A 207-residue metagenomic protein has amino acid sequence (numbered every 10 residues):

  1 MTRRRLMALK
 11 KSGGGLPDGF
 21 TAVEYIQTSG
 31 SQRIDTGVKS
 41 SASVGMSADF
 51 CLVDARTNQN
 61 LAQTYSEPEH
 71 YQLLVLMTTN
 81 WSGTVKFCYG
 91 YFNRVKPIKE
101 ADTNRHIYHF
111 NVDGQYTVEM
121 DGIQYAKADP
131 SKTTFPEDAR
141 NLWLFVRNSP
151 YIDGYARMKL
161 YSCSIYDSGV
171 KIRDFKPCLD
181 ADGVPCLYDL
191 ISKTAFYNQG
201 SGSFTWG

Functional and structural regions predicted by a protein language model:
M1-V23, K193-G207: Enriched but not universal
L16-C88, D167-I172: Extracellular glycan-recognition modules
D35-G37, R94-E100, K132: Beta-strand-rich interaction surfaces with strong enrichment in secreted/lumenal proteins
V85-I107: Short, aromatic/His-centered strand-loop micro-motif at the edge of beta-sheets
A101-I123, S168: Localized edge beta-strand/strand-to-loop motifs within extracellular or lumenal beta-rich domains
A128-K159: Flexible glycan-contacting loops in extracellular carbohydrate-active proteins
Y161-I165: Extracellular beta-strand elements of beta-rich domains used for carbohydrate recognition/degradation or cell-matrix
R173-G207: Activation corresponds to long, low-complexity, non-globular regions
